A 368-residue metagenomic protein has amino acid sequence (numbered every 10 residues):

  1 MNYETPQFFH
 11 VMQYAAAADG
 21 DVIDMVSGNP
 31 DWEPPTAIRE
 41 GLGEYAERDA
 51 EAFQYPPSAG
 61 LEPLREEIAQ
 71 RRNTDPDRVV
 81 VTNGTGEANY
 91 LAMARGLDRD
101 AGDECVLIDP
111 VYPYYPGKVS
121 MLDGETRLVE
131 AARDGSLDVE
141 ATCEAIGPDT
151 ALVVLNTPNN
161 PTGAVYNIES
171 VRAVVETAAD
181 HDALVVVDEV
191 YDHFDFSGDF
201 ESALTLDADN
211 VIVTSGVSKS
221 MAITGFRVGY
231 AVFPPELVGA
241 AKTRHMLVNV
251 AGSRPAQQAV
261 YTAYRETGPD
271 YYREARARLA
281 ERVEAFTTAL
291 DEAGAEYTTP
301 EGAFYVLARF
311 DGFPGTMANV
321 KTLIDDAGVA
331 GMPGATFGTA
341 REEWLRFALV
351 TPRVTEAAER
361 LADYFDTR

Functional and structural regions predicted by a protein language model:
N2-L91, E266, V283, R368: N-terminal small-domain helix-loop-helix segment of the aminotransferase-like
A18, L122, T177-H181, A293 (+2 more regions): Helix C-cap/helix->beta junction micro-motif
A94-L155: PLP-dependent aminotransferase-like
D103, D180-L184, A208-D209: A short helix->loop->beta-strand "cap" motif at the edges of active sites that frequently abuts
R133-D195: Active-site phosphate-binding strand-loop segment of PLP-dependent enzymes
I212-A277: Conserved core segment of the aminotransferase class I/II
Y261, R276-T287, D291, Y297-F310: Conserved glycine-rich beta-strand-loop-beta hairpin in the small C-terminal domain of fold type I
T322-A330, G338-R368: PLP-dependent enzyme catalytic core of the Aspartate aminotransferase-like
